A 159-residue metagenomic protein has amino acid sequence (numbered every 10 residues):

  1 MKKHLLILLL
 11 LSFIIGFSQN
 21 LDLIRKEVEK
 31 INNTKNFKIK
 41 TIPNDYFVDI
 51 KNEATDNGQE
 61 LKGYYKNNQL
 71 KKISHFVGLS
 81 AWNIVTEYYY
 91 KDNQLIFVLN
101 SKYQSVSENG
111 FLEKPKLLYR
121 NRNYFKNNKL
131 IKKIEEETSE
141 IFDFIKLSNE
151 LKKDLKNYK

Functional and structural regions predicted by a protein language model:
H4-I14: Sec-dependent N-terminal signal peptides
Q19-K159: Buried hydrophobic residues that stabilize the cores of well-folded domains
